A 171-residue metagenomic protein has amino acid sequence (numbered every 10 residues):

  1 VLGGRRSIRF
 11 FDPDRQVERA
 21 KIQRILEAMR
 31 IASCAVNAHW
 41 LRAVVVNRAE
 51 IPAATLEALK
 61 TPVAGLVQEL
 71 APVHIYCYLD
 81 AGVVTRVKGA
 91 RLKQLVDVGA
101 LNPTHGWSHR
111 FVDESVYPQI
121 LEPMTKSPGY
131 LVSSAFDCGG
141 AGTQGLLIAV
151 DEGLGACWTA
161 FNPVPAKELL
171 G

Functional and structural regions predicted by a protein language model:
V1-G171: Acidic, surface-exposed loops and disordered segments
